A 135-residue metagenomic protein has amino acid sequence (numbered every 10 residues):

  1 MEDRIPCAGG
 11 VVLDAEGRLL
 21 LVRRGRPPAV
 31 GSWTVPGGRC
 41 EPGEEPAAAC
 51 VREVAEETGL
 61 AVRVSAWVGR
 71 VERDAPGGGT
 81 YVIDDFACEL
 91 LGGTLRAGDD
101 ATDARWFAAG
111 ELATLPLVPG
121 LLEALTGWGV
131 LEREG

Functional and structural regions predicted by a protein language model:
M1-L19, R39: Conserved N-terminal beta-strand and adjoining loop/helix that marks the start of the Nudix/MutT-like hydrolase domain
P6-G9, T34, D84: A broad helix-preferring feature
G10, V35, P46, C50-V54 (+3 more regions): Hydrophobic packing within well-folded, soluble alpha/beta domains
V12-L13, L21, C88-L90, W106: Conserved hydrophobic "DFG−1" position in protein kinase catalytic cores
R18-E56, L60: Conserved Nudix-box catalytic region and its N-terminal flanking loop in Nudix hydrolases and closely related
S32-W33, G79, L95-G135: Nudix hydrolase/Nudix homology domain
L60-G69: A short coil-to-beta-strand element that immediately follows conserved catalytic motifs
V71-T94, R105: Active-site-adjacent beta-strand/loop module that shapes the phosphate/pyrophosphate-binding cleft
